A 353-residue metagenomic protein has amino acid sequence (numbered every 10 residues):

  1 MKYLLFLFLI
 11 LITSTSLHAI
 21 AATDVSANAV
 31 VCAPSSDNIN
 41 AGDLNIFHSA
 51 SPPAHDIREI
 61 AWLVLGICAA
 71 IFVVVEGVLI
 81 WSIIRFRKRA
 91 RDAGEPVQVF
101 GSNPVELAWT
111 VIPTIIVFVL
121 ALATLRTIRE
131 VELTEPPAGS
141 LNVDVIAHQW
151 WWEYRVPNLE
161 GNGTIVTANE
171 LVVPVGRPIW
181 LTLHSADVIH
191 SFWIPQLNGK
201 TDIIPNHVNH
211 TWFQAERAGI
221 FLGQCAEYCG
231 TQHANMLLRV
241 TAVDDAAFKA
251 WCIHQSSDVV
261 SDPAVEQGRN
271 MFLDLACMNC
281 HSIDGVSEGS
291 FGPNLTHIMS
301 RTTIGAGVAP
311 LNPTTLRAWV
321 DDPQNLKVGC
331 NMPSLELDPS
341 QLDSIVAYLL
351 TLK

Functional and structural regions predicted by a protein language model:
M1-P34: N-terminal secretory/membrane targeting signals
L11, A69, V73, T110 (+1 more regions): Alpha-helical transmembrane spans of integral membrane proteins, capturing the lipid-embedded, hydrophobic core of TM
A21-L63, I83-S290, G307-V328, P333-Y348: Non-transmembrane, membrane-proximal soluble domains of secreted or membrane proteins
D56-E76: Hydrophobic single transmembrane helices highlighted by the model
F72-F86: Alpha-helical transmembrane segments
